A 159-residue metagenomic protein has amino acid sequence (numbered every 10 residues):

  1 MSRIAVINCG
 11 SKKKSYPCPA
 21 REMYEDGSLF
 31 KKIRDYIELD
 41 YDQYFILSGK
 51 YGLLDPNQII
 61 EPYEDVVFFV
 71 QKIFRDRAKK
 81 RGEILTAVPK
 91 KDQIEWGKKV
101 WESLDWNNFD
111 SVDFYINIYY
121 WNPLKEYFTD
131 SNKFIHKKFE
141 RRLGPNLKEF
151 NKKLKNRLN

Functional and structural regions predicted by a protein language model:
M1-N159: Peripheral peptide segments
